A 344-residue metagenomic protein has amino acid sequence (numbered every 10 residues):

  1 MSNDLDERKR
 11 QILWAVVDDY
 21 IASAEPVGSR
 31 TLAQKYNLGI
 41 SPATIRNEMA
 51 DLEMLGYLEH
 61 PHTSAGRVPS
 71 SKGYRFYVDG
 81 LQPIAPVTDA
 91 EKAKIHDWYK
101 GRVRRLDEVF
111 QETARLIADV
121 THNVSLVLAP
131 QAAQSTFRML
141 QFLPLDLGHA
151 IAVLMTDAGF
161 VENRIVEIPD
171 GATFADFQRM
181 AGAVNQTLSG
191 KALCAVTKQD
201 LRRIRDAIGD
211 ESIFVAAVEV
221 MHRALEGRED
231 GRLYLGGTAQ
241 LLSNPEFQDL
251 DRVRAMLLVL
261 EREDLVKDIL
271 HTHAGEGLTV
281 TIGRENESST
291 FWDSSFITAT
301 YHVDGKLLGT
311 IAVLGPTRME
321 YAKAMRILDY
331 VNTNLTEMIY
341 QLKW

Functional and structural regions predicted by a protein language model:
M1, Q82-P83: Generic N-terminal leader/targeting and pre-domain segments
M1-W14: Short alpha-helical segments that sit at the start of domains
D4-L5, I40, P69, V87: Alpha-helical hairpin
V16, P26-L81: N-terminal helix-turn-helix
V17-I21: Short, locally clustered residues in the helix-turn-helix/winged-helix DNA-binding domain
R75, D79, A85-W344: Intrinsically disordered, acidic Ser/Thr/Pro-rich low-complexity regulatory segments
